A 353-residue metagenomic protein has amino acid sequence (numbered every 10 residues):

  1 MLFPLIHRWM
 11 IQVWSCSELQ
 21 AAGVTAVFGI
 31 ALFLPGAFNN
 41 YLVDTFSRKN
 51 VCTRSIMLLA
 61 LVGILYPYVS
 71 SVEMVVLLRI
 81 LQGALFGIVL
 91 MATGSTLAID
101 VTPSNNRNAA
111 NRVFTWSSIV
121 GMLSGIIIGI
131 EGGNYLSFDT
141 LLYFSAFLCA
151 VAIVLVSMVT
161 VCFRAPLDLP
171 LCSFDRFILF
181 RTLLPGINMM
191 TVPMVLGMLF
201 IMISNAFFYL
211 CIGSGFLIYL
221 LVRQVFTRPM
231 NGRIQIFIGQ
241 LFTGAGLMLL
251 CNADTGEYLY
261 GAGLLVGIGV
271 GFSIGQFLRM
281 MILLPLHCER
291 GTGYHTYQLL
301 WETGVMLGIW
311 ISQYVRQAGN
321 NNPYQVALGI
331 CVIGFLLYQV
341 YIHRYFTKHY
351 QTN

Functional and structural regions predicted by a protein language model:
G23-Y41, G213-V222: Central cavity-lining transmembrane alpha-helices of secondary-active solute carriers, predominantly the Major
L34-S70: Conserved MFS/SLC helix-loop-helix module at the cytosolic interface between two early adjacent transmembrane helices
M57-S71, L241-D254: C-terminal ends and interior cores of transmembrane alpha-helices in multi-pass membrane transporters/permeases
L78-S117: Cytoplasmic helix-loop-helix junction between adjacent transmembrane helices in 12-TM secondary transporters
S104-S157: Helix-loop-helix hairpin linking two adjacent transmembrane segments in secondary transporters
D139-M158, P323-R344: Symmetry-related core transmembrane helices of the 12-TM Major Facilitator Superfamily/SLC fold
N231-F277: C-terminal transmembrane helical hairpin of 12-TM major facilitator-type secondary transporters
M280, L284-N321, A327: A late C-terminal transmembrane helix in Major Facilitator Superfamily
